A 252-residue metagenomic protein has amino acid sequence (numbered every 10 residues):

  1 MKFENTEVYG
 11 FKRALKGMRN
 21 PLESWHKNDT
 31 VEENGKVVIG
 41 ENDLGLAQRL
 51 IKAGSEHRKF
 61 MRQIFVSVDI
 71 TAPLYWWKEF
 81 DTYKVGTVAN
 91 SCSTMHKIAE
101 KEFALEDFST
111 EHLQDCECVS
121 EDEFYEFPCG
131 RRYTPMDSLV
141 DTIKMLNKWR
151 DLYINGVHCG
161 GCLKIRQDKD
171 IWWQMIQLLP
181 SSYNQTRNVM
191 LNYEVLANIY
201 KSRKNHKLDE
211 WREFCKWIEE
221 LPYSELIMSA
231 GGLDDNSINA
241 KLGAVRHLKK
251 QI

Functional and structural regions predicted by a protein language model:
M1-I252: Family-specific signature for flavin-dependent thymidylate synthase
